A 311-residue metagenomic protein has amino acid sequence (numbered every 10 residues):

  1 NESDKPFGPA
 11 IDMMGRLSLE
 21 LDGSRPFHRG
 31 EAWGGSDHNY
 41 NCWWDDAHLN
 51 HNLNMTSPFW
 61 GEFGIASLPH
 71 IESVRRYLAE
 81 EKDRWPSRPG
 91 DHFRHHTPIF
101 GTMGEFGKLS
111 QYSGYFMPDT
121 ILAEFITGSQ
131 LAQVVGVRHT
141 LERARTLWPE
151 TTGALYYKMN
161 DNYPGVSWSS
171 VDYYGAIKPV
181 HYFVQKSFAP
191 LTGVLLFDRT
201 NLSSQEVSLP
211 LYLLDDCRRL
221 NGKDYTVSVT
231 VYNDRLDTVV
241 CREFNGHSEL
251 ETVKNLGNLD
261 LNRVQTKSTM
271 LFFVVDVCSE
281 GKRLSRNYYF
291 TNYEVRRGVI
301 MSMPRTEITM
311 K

Functional and structural regions predicted by a protein language model:
N1-S36: Active-site neighborhood of glycoside hydrolase catalytic domains
L19, A47-K223: Substrate-binding clefts and catalytic carboxylate motifs of secreted carbohydrate-active enzymes
V166-S167, R242-F244, N287: Short hydrophobic alpha-helix segments
L209-D215, N258, F273-V277, K311: Buried hydrophobic-core signal for structured, non-transmembrane domains
R218-R235: Short acidic, flexible loop segments centered on an aromatic residue
N233-K267: Intrinsically disordered, low-complexity Pro/Gly/Ser/Thr-rich segments with frequent PxxP/GP/PP motifs and embedded
S248, K282-E307: Short beta-strand elements
T266-G281: Short, aromatic- and glycine-rich surface loops/edge beta-strands on solvent-exposed regions
